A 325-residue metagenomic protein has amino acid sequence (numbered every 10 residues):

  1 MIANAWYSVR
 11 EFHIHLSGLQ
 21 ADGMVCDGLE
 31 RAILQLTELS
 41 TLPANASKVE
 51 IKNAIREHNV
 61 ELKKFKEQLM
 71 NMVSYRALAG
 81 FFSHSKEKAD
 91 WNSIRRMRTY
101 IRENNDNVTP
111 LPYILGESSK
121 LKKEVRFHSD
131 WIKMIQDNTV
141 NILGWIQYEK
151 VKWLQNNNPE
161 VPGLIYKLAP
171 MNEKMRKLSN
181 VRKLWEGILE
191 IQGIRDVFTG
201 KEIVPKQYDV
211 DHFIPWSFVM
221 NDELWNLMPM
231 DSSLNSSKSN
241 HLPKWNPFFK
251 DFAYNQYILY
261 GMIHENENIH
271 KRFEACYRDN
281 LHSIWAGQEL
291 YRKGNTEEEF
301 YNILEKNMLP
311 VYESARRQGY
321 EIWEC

Functional and structural regions predicted by a protein language model:
M1-V181, N246-N266, C325: Mixed-charge, low-complexity interaction segments
M97, D196-G200, G287: Intrinsically disordered, low-complexity boundary segments flanking structured domains
S179-D209, D231: Short cysteine-rich loop/turn motifs with clustered Cys
G200-P229, K238-D251: Histidine-centered nuclease catalytic patch
N235: Active-site loop ensemble at the mouth of alpha/beta enzyme cores that anchors a bound cofactor
P243, P247-Y320: C-terminal structured domain segments
